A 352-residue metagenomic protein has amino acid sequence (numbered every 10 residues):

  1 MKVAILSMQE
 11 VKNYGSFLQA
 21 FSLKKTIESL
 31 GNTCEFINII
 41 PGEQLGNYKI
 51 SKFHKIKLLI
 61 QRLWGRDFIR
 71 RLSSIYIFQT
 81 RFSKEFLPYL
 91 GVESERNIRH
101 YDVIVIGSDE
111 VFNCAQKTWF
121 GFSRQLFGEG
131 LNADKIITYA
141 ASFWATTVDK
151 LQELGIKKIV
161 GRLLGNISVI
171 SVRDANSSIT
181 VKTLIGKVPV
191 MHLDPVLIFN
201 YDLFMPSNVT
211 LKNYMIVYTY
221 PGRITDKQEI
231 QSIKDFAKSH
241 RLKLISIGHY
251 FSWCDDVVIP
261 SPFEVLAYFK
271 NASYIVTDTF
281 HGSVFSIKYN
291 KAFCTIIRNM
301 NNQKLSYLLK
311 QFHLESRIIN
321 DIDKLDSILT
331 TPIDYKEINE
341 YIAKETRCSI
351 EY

Functional and structural regions predicted by a protein language model:
M1-Y352: Active-site anion-handling motifs in enzyme catalytic cores
